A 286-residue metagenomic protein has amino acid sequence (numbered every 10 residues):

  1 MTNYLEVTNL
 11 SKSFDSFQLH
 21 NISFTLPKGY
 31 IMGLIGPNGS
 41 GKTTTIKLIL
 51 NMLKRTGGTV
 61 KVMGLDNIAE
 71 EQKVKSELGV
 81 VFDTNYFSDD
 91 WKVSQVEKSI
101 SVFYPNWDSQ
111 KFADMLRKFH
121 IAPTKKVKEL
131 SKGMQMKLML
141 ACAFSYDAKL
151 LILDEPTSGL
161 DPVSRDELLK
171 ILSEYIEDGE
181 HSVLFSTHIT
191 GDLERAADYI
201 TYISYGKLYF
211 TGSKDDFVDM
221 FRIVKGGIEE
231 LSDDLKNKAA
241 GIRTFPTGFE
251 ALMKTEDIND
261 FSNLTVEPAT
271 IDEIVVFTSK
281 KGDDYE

Functional and structural regions predicted by a protein language model:
V7-L10, F17-P27, G58: Conserved beta-strand
G36-G41: Walker A (P-loop) phosphate-binding loop of ABC-type ATPase nucleotide-binding domains
L50: Helix-to-loop junction immediately C-terminal to a conserved catalytic motif
G58-A69, K73-V74: Conserved ABC transporter NBD signature motif
S76, F82-M139: ABC-family P-loop ATPase nucleotide-binding domains
L151-E155: Catalytic Walker B motif of ABC-type/P-loop ATPase nucleotide-binding domains
L169-M253: ABC transporter nucleotide-binding domain
